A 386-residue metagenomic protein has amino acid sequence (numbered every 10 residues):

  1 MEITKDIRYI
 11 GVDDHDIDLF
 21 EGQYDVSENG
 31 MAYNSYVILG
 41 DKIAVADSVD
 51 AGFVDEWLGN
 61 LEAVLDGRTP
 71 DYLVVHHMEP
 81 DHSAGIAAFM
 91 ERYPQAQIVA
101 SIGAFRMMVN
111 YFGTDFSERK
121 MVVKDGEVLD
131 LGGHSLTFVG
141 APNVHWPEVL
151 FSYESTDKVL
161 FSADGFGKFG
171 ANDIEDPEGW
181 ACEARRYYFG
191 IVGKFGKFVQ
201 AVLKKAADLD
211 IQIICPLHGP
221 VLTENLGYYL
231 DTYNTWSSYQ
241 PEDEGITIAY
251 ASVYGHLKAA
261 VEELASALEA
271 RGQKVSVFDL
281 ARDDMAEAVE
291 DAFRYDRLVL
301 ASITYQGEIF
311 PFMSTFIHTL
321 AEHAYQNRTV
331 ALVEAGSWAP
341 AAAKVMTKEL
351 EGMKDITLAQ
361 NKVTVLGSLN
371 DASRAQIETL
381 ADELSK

Functional and structural regions predicted by a protein language model:
E2-E62, F151-E154, K158-S162, L257: Conserved beta-strand hairpin/beta-sheet module of binuclear metal-dependent hydrolase folds, prominently
E2-K5, A100-V149, F195-A201: Metallo-beta-lactamase
V37, F151-C215, T223-Y250: Metal-dependent phosphodiesterase/nuclease catalytic metal-binding core
D41, G52-V99: Active-site metal-binding motif and surrounding structural segment of the metallo-beta-lactamase
K42-A44, Y72, H134, K158-F161 (+3 more regions): Structural motif
A46-S48, P70-M78, I98-S101, L160-D164 (+1 more regions): Active-site neighborhood of phospho(di)ester-bond hydrolases with catalytic His/Asp-centered motifs
N172-I214, H218-V221, E263-F278, A288-K386: FMN-binding flavodoxin-like domain, especially the glycine-rich phosphate-binding loop
A249-R271: Short, charged N-terminal beta->alpha structural module
